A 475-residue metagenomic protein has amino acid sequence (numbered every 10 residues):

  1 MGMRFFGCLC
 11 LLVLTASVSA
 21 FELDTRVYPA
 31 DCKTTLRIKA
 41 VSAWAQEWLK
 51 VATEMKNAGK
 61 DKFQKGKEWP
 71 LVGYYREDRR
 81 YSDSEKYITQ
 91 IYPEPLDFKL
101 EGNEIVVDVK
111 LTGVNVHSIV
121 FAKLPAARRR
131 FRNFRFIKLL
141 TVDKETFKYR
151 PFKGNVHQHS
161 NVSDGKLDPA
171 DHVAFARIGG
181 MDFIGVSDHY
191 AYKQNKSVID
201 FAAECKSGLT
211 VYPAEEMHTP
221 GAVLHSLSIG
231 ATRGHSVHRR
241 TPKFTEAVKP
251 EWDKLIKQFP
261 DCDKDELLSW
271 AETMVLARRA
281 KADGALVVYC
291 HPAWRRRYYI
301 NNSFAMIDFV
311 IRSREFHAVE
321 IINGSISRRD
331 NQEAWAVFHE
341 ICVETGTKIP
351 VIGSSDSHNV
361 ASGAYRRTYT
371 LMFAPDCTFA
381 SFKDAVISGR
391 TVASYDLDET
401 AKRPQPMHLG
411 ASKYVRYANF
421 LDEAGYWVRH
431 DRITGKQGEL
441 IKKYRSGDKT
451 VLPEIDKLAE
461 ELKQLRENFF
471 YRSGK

Functional and structural regions predicted by a protein language model:
G2-L11: Sec-dependent signal peptide recognition, specifically the positively charged N-region followed immediately by
T15-S17: N-terminal signal peptide c-region/cleavage motif recognized by signal peptidases
F21-P151, P169, V173, G221-T232 (+1 more regions): Charged catalytic cores and adjacent phosphate/nucleic-acid-binding surfaces used for phosphate/nucleic-acid chemistry
E145-C290, E320-G324, R328-V337, S381: A metal-dependent hydrolase metal-coordination microenvironment
P292-W294: Extracellular glycoside hydrolase catalytic/binding regions
